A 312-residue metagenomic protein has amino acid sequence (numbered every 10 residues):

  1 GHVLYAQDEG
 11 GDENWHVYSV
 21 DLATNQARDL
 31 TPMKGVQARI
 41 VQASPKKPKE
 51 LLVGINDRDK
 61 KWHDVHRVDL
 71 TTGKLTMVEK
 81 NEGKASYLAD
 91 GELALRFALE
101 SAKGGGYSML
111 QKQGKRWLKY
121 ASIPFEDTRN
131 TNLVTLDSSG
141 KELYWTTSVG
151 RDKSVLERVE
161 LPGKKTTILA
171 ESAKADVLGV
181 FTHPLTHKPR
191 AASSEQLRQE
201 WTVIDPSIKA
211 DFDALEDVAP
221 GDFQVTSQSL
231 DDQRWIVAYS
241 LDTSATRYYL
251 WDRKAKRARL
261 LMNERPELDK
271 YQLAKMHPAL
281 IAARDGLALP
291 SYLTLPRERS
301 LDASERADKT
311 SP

Functional and structural regions predicted by a protein language model:
G1-P290, L295-S311: Peripheral, non-catalytic segments that deliver or gate enzyme domains
